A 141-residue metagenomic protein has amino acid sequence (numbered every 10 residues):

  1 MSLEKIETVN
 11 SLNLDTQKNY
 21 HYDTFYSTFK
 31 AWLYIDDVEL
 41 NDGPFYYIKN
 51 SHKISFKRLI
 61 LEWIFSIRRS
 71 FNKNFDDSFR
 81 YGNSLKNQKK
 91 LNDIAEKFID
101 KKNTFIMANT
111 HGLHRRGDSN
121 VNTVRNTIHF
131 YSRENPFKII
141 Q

Functional and structural regions predicted by a protein language model:
M1-K53: Conserved double-stranded beta-helix
N19, K30-Y34, A95-K97, F105-M107 (+1 more regions): Conserved hydrophobic/aromatic beta-strand scaffold that supports enzyme active sites
F25, D118, R133: Alpha-helical and His/Cys-centered functional microenvironments
I35, G112, S132-E134: Short beta-strand segments enriched in hydrophobic/aromatic residues within well-folded beta-rich domains
N41-N109, L113: Double-stranded beta-helix
K49, N122-K138: A short hydrophobic beta-strand segment most commonly corresponding to one strand of the jelly-roll/cupin
L113-V121: Short beta-strand His + acidic residue motifs that chelate non-heme Fe in jelly-roll/DSBH and cupin folds
